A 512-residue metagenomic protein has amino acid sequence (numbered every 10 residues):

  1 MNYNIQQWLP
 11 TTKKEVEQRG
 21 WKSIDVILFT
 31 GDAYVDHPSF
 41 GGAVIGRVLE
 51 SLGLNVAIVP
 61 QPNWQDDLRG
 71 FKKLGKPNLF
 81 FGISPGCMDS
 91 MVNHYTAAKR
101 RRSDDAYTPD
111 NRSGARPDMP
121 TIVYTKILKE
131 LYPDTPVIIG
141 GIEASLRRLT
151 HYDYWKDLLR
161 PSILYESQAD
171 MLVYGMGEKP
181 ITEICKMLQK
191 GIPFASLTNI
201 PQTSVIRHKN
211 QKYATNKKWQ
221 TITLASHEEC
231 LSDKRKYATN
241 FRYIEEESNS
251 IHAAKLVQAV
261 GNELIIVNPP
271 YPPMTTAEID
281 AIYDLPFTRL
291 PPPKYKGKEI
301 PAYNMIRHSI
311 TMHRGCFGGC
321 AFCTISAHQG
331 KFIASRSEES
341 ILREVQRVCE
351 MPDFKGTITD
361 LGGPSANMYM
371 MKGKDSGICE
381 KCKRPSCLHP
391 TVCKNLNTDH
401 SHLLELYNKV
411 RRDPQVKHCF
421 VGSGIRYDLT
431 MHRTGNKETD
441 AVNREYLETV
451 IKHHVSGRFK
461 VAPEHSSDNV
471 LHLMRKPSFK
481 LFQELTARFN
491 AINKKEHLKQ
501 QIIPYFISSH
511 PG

Functional and structural regions predicted by a protein language model:
N2-S23, A33, R235-S309: N-terminal [4Fe-4S]-dependent radical SAM core
L28, I58-V59, W64, R347-P511: Conserved SAM/AdoMet-binding glycine-rich loop
F29-V35, L49, K296-T324, T357: N-terminal pre-triad scaffold of radical SAM enzymes
A33, G41, P60-G261, V267-P273: Glycine-rich beta-alpha loop elements in corrinoid/cobalamin-binding modules across cobalamin-dependent enzymes
V35-H37, R47, Q65-D66, M88-M91 (+11 more regions): Flexible loop/turn segments at secondary-structure boundaries
V44-V56: Short helix-loop-beta junction
D170, I282, C316, C320 (+2 more regions): Conserved, mostly hydrophobic/aromatic
Q329-F354: Conserved alpha-helical substructure of the radical SAM core
